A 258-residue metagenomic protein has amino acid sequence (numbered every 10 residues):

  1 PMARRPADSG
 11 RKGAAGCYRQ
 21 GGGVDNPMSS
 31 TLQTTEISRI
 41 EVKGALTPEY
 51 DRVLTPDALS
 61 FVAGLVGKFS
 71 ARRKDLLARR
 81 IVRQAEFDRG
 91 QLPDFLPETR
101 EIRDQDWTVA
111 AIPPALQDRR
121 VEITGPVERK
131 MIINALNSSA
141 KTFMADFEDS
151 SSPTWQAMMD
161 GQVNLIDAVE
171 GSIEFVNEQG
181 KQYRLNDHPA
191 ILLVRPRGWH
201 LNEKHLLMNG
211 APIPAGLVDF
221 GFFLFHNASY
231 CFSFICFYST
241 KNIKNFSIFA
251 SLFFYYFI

Functional and structural regions predicted by a protein language model:
M2-S9: Extreme N-terminal basic, low-complexity initiation segments that serve as generic localization/processing leaders
D8, Y18, D25-N26, Y238 (+2 more regions): Intrinsic-disorder-associated, low-complexity terminal segments enriched in Asp/Asn/His/Tyr and depleted of Lys/Arg
L32-D57, F61-K68, Q91-D106, P113-P114 (+7 more regions): Conserved alpha/beta-domain cores
A71, D75-A78, V82, E86: Subunit-assembly interface segments of extracellular/virion macromolecular structures
A145-D160: Glycine-rich, proline-tolerant flexible connector loops at the mouths of alpha/beta enzymes
D160-E174: Acidic, Ser/Thr-rich peripheral helices and adjacent loops at domain boundaries
